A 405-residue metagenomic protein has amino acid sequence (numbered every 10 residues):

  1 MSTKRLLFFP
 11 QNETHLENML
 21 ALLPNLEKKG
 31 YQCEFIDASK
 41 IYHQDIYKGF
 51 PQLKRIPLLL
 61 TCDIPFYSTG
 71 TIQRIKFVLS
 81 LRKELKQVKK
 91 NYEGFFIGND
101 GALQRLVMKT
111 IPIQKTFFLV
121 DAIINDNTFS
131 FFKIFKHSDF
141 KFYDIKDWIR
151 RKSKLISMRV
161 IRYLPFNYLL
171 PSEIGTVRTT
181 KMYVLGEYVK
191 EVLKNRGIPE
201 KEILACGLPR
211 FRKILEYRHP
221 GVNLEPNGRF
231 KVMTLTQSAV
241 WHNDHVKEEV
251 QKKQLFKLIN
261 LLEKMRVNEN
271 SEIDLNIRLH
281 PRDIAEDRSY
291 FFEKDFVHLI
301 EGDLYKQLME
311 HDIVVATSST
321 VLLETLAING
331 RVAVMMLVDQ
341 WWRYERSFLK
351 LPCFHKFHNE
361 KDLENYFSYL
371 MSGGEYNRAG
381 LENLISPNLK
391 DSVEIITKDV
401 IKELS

Functional and structural regions predicted by a protein language model:
S2-E13, T234-Q237: Nucleotide-activated donor-dependent transferases that construct or modify glycoconjugates
R5, E93-F96, K181, K231 (+2 more regions): Structural motif
L7-L215, L322: Active-site and donor-binding regions of nucleotide-sugar-utilizing enzymes
V88, I174-G175, E225, K306-L308: Structural alpha-helical scaffold elements that stabilize or flank donor/cofactor-binding regions in carbohydrate
R210-S289: Conserved catalytic-core segment of nucleotide-activated headgroup transferases in glycan assembly
N276-L323, I328: Donor nucleotide-activated moiety binding/catalytic core segment of transferases that use nucleotide-activated donors
T320-N388: Catalytic binding pocket for nucleotide-activated donors in carbohydrate/polymer assembly enzymes
S386-S405: C-terminal alpha-helical cap of glycosyltransferases
